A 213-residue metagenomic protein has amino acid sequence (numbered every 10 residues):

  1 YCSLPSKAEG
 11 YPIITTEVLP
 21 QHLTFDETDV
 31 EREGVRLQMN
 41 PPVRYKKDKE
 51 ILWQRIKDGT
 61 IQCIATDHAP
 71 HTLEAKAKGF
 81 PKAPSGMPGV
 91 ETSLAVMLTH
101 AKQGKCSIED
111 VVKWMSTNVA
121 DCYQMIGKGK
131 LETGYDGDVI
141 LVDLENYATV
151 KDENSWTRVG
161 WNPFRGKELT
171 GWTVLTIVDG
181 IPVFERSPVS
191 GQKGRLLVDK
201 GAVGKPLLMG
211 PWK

Functional and structural regions predicted by a protein language model:
Y1-I64: Histidine/acidic residue-rich metal-binding segments in metalloenzymes
Y1-V18, H71-P88, A120-K128, D199-K213: Short, electropositive alpha-helical surface patch
S6, D29-E31, K78-F80, S155-W156: Short, glycine/charged-enriched secondary-structure capping and boundary segments
L23, L73, T149: Conserved protein kinase catalytic core
R36-L37, K57-D58, Q62-I64, A69-L144: His/Asp/Glu-enriched, well-ordered alpha-helical/loop segment that forms or immediately abuts the divalent-metal
L37-D48, P84-P88, N162-E168: A short acidic, glycine-rich active-site loop that binds or catalyzes chemistry on phosphate/adenosine moieties
G79-K82, D136-K205: C-terminal cap of metal-dependent C-N hydrolases
